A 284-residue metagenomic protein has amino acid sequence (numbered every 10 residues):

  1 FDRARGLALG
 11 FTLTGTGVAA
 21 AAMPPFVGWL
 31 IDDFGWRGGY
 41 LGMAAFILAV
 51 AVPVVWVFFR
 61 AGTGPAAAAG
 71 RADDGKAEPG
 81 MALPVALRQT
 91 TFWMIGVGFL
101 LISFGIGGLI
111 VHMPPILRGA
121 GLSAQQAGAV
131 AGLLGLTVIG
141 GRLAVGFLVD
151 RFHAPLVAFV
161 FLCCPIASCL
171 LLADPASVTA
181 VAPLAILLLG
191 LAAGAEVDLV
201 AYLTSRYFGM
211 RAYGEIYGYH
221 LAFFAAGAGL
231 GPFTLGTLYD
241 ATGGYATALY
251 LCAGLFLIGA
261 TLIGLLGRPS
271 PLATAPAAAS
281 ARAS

Functional and structural regions predicted by a protein language model:
F1, L9, A195-F208: Intracellular juxtamembrane helix-capping segments at the cytosolic ends of symmetry-related transmembrane helices
F11, Y207-T242: A late C-terminal transmembrane helix in Major Facilitator Superfamily
T16-T63: Helix-loop-helix hairpin linking two adjacent transmembrane segments in secondary transporters
P25-F34, L117-R118, L148-V149, T234-G243: Interfacial helix-cap and linker-helix signal at transmembrane-aqueous boundaries of multi-pass secondary transporters
V52-F59, A253-S284: Multi-pass alpha-helical transporter architecture, strongest for 12-TM Major Facilitator/SLC carriers used
F59-M81, L272-A279: Flexible cytoplasmic inter-helical loops of multi-pass small-molecule transporters
P84-L143, F147, G231: Extracytoplasmic gate region of multi-pass secondary transporters
I106, Q126, G132-V138, R142-L203: C-terminal transmembrane helical hairpin of 12-TM major facilitator-type secondary transporters
